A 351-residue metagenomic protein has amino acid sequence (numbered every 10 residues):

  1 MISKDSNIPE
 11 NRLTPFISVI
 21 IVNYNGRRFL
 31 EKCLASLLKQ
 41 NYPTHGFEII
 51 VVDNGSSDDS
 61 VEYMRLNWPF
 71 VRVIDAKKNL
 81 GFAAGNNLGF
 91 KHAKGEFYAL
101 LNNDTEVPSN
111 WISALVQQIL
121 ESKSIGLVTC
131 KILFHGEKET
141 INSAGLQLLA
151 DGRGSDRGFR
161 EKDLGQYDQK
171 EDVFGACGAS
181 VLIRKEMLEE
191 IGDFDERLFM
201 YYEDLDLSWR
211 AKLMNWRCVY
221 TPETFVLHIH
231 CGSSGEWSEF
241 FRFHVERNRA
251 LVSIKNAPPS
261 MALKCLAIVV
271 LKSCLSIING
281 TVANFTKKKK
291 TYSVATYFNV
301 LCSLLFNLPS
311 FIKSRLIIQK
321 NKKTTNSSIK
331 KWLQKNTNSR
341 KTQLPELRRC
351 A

Functional and structural regions predicted by a protein language model:
M1-K39: N-proximal low-complexity "stem/linker" segments adjacent to membrane-targeting elements
S36, P43-T44, D53-E62, K78: A conserved acidic beta->alpha catalytic loop
D75-A93, N103, A114: Glycine-rich, basic loop-to-helix element that forms the pyrophosphate-binding segment of sugar-nucleotide handling
Y98: Short aromatic/hydrophobic "clamp" motif used to bind/position activated sugar donors
T105-R153: Conserved donor NDP-sugar-binding/catalytic core segment of glycosyltransferases
A114, F174-F225: A short, conserved alpha-helix in the catalytic core of glycosyltransferases
E139-N142, A150-S155, E161-E186, M200 (+2 more regions): A recurrent flexible, glycine/aromatic-enriched loop bordering the glycosyltransferase active site that acts as
C218-I312, S327-K330: Active-site-adjacent helix/loop segment of glycosyltransferases that harbors family-specific signature motifs
